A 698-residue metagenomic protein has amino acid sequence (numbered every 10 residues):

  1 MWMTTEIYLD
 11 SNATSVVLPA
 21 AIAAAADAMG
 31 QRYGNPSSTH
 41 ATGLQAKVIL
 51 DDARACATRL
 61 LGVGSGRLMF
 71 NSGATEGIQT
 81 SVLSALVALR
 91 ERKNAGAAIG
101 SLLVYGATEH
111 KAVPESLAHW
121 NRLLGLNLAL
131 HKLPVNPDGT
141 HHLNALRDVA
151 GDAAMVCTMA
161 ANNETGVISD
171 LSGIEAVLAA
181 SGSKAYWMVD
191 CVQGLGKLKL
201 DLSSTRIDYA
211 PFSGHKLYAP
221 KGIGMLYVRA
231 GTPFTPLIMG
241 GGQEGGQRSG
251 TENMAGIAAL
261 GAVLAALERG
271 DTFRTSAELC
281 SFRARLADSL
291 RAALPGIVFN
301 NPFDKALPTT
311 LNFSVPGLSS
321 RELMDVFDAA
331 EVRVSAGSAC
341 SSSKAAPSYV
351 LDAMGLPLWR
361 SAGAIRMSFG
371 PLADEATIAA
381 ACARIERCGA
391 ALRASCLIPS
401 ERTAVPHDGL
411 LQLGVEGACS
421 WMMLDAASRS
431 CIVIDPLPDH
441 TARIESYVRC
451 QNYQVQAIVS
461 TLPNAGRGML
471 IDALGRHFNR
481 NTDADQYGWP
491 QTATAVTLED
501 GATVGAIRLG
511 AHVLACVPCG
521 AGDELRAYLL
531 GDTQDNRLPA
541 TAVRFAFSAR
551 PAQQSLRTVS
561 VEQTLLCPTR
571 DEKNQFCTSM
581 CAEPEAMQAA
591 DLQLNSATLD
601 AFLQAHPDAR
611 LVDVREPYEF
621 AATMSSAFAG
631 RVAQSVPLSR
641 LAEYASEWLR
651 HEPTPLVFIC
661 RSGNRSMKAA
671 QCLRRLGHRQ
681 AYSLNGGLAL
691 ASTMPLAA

Functional and structural regions predicted by a protein language model:
M1-P406, E416: Pyridoxal 5′-phosphate
Y8-S11, F70, V433-D435, R610-V614: Short hydrophobic beta-strand that contains or immediately precedes a catalytic carboxylate
G100, L178-Y186, G475-Y487, E562-T564 (+1 more regions): A short helix->loop->beta-strand "cap" motif at the edges of active sites that frequently abuts
H142-D152, R443-Q451, G505-G510, F602-L603 (+1 more regions): Short amphipathic alpha-helix with an adjacent loop that forms part of the alpha/beta core around
P399-W421, Q575-R631: Flexible, polar/low-complexity N-terminal or interdomain linker segments that lie immediately upstream of folded
H407-Q451, P490-S579, L656: Catalytic core of the metallo-beta-lactamase
D439-W489, V657: Active-site metal-binding motif and surrounding structural segment of the metallo-beta-lactamase
T461-L462, L638, Y644-S692: Catalytic cysteine-centered active loop of the rhodanese-like fold, especially the PTP/DSP P-loop
